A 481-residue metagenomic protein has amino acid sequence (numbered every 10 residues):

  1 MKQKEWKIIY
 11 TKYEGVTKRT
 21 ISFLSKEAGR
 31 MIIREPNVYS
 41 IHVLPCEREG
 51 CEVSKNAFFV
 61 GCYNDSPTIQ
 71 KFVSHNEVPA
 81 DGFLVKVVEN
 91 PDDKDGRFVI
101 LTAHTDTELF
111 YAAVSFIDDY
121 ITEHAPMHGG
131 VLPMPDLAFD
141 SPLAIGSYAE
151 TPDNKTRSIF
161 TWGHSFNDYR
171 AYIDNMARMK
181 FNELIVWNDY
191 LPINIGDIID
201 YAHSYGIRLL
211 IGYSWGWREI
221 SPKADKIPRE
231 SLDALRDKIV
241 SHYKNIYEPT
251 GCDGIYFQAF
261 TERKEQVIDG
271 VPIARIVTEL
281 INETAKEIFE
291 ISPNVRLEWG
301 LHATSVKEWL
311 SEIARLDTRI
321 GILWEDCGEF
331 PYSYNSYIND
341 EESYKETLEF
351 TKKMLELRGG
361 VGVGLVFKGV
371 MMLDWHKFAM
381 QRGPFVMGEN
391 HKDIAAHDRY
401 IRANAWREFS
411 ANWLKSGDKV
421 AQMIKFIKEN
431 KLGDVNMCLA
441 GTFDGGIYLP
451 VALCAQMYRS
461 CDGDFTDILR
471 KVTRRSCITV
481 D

Functional and structural regions predicted by a protein language model:
M1-E150: Contiguous, structured surface segment used for ligand recognition
G15-S22, T107-Y111, F166-N167, D233 (+4 more regions): Soluble non-cytosolic domains of exported or imported proteins
N64, T107, W215-W217, T261-R263 (+3 more regions): Short loop/turn segments at secondary-structure transitions that flank enzyme active sites
V88-D253, K286-F289, P293, G364-F367: Feature activates predominantly on carbohydrate-active enzymes
I145, N194, D237, E265 (+1 more regions): Substrate-binding groove of N-acetylhexosamine-processing glycoside hydrolases
I220-P228, F260-P272, S333-Y334: Active-site-proximal beta-alpha loop/turn segments in soluble metabolic enzymes
K238-R275, N436: Active-site groove signature of glycoside hydrolases
